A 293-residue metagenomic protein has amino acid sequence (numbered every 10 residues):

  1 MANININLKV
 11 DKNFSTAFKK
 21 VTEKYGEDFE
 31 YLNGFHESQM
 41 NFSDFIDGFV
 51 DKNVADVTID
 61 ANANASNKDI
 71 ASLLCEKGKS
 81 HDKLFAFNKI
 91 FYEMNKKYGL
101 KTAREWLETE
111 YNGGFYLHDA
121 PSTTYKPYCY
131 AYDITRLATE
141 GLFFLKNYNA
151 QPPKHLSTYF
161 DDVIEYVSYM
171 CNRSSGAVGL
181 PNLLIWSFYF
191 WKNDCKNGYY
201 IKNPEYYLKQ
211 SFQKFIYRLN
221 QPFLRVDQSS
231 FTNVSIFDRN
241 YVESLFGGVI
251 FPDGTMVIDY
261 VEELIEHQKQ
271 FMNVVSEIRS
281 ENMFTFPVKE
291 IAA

Functional and structural regions predicted by a protein language model:
N3-A293: Conserved catalytic cores of very large enzyme subunits
